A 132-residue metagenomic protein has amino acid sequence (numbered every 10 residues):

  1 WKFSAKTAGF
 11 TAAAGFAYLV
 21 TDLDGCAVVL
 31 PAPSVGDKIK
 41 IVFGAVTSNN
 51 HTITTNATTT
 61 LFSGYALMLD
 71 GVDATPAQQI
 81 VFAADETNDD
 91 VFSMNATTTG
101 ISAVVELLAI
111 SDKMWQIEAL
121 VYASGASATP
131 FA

Functional and structural regions predicted by a protein language model:
W1-I80, L108-A132: Exposed extracellular interaction/assembly regions and N-terminal maturation sites
A77-A103: Structured beta-strand segments within beta-sheet-rich domains
